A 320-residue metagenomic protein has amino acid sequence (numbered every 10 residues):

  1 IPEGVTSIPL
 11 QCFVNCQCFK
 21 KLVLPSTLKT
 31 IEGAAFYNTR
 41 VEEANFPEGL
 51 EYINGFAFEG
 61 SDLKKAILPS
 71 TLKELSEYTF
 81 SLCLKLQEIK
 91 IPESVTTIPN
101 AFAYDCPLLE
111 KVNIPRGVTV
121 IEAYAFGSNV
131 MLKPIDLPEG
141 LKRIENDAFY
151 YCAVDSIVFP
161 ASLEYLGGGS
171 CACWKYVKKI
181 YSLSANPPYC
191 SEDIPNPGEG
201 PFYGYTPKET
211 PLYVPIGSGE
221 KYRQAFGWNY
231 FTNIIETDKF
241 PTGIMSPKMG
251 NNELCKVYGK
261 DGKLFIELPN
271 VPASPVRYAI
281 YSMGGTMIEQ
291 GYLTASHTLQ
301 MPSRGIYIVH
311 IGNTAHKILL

Functional and structural regions predicted by a protein language model:
I1-S7, Q17-T30, T39-Y52, S61-E74 (+7 more regions): Structural signature of tandem-repeat unit edges
P9-V14, E32-A35, N54-A57, S76-T79 (+5 more regions): Consensus positions within tandem repeat domains that build extended binding/scaffold surfaces
G33, A44, G55, A66 (+7 more regions): Small side chains
F36, F58, F149, W174 (+4 more regions): Short, well-ordered coil/turn elements that cap or connect secondary structure elements
S61, C152, G167, I194-G200 (+2 more regions): A generic local structural motif
C173-W174, I194-K208: Short, conserved loop/helix-junction motifs that constitute active-site signature segments in enzyme catalytic cores
F202, P207-G243: Membrane-proximal C-terminal cap and juxtamembrane stalk of leucine-rich repeat ectodomains
M245-L320: C-terminal outer-membrane/trafficking sorting elements
